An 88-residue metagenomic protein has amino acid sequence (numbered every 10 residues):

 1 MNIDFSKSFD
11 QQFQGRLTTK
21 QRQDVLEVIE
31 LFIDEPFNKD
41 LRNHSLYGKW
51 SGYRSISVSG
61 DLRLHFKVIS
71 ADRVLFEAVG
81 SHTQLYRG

Functional and structural regions predicted by a protein language model:
N2-K7, Q14, R22, S57-R63 (+1 more regions): Enriched for short, Lys/Arg-rich terminal
V28, R42, G52, G60-L62 (+1 more regions): A generic structural signal for short beta-strands and their flanking turns/coil linkers
V28-L31, H82: Conserved short hydrophobic interaction patches
L31-I56: A short, surface-exposed loop/turn module that caps and links secondary-structure elements
